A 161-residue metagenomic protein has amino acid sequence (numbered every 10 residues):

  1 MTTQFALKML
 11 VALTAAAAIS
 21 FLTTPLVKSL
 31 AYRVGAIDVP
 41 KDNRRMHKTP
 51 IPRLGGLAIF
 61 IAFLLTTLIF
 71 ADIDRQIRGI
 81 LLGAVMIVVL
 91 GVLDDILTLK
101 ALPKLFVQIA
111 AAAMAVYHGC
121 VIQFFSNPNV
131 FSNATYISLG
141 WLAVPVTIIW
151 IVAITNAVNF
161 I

Functional and structural regions predicted by a protein language model:
M1-I161: "…together with the soluble PPM/PP2C metallo-phosphatase catalytic core" -> "…together with the soluble PPM/PP2C
